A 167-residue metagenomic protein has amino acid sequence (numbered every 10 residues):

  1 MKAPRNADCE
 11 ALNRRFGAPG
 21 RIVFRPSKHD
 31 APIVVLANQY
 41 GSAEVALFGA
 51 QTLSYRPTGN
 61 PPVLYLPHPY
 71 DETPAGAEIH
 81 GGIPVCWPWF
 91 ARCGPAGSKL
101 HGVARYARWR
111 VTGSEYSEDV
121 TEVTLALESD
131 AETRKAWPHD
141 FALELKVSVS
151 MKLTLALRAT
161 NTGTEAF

Functional and structural regions predicted by a protein language model:
M1-S148, K152-T154, T162-F167: Surface-exposed acidic/polar loop and edge beta-strand patches at domain peripheries
L157: Acidic (Asp/Glu) carboxylate-rich active-site/surface patches
